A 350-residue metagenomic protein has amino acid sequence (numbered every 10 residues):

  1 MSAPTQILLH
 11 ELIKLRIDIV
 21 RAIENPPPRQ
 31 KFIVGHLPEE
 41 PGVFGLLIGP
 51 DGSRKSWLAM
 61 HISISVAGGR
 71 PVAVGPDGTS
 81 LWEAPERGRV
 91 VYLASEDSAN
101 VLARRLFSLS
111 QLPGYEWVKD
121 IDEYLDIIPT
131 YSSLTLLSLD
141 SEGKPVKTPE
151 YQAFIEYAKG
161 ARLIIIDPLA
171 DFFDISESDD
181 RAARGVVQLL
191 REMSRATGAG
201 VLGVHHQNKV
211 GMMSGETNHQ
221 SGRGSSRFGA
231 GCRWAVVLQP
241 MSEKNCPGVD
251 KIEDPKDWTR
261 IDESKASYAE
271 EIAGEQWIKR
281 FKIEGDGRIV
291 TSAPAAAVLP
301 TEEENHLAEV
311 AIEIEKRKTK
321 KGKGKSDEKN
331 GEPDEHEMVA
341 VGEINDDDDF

Functional and structural regions predicted by a protein language model:
S2-L12, Y157-G160, A196-T197, E243-F350: C-terminal regions of RecA-like/P-loop NTPase motor modules
S2-S110: The Walker A/P-loop phosphate-binding site
H10-I13, P28, D77, E83-E177 (+1 more regions): Conserved inter-motif catalytic segment of the P-loop NTP-binding fold
L46, G52, S56-W57, P145-T148 (+2 more regions): Phosphate-binding/switch region of NTP-binding enzymes
M60, I64, I155-K159, R191: A structural alpha-helix within SAM-dependent methyltransferase catalytic domains
S65-P76, Q111-L112, T130-L139, K209-G211 (+1 more regions): Short regulatory "switch" loops immediately downstream of catalytic or recognition motifs within protein catalytic
V66-G69, L109-L112, P168, F172 (+3 more regions): Conserved, well-folded catalytic cores of nucleic-acid-processing and energy-transducing macromolecular machines
